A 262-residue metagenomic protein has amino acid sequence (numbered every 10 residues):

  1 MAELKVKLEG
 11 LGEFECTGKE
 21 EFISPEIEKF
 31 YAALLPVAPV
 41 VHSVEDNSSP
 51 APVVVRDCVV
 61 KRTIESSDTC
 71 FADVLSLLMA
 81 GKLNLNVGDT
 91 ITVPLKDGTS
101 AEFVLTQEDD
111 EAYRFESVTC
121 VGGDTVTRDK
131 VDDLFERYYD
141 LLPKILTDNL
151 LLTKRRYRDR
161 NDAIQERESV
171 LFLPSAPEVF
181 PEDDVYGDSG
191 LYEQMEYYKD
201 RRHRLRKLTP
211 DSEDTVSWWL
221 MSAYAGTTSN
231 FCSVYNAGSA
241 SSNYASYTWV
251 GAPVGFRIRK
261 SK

Functional and structural regions predicted by a protein language model:
M1-L11, E15-V54, A80: Compositionally biased, non-globular sequence tracts
P52-K262: Collagenous Gly-X-Y triple-helix signature in extracellular proteins
